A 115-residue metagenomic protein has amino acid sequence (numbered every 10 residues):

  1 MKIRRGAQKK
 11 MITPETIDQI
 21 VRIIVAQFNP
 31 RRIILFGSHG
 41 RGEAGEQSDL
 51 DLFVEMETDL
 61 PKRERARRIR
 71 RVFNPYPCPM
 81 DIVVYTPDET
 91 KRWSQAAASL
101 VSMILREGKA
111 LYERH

Functional and structural regions predicted by a protein language model:
M1-R32, R41-E46, E57-H115: Catalytic core of pol beta-like nucleotidyltransferases
F36-S38: Glycine-rich beta-strand-to-loop/alpha-helix junction loops that act as flexible
S48-L50: Short, conserved active-site loops that position catalytic residues or coordinate cofactors/metal ions across diverse
F53-E55: Short hydrophobic/aromatic beta-strand micro-patches that form the beta-sheet surface supporting nucleotide- or nucleic
